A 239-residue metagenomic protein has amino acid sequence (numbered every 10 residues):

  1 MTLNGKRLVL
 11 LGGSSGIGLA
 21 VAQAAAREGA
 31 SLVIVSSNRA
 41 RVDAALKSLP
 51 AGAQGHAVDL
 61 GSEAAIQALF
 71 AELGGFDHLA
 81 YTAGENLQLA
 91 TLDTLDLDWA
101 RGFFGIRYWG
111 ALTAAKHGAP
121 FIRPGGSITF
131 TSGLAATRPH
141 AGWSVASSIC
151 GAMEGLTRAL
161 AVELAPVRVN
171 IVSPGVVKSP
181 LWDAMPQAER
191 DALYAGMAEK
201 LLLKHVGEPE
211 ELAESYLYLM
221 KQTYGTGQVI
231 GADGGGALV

Functional and structural regions predicted by a protein language model:
R7, S14-G16: Conserved glycine-rich cofactor-binding loop
L49-A64: Rossmann-fold cofactor-recognition segment
A80, G110, A114-G118, L156-T157 (+1 more regions): Hydrophobic positions on the long internal alpha-helix of Rossmann-like NAD(P)-dependent oxidoreductase domains
G84-R101, D183: Conserved mid-core segment of classical short-chain dehydrogenase/reductases
A100-F104, Y108, L112-T113, S127-A165 (+1 more regions): Catalytic loop of short-chain dehydrogenase/reductase
E154, E163-K178, G225-A232: Conserved Rossmann-fold SDR core element
D191-E211: Catalytic Tyr-x(3-8)-Lys segment
H205-A232: C-terminal substrate-recognition "lid" of short-chain dehydrogenase/reductases
